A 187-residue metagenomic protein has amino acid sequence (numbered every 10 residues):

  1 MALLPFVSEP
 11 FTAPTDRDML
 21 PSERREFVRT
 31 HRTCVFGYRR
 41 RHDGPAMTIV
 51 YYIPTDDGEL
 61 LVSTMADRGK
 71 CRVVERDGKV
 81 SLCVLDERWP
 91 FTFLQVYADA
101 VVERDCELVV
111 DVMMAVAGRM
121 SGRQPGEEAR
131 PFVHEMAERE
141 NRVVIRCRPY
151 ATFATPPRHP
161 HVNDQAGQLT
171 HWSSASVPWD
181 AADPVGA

Functional and structural regions predicted by a protein language model:
M1-M19, T92-A187: Charged, gly/pro-rich active-site loop segments
R17-R29: Mobile-element integrase/transposase regions, centering on the N-terminal DNA-binding/Zn-coordinating module
R24, K70-V73, V109-V112, V116: Amphipathic alpha-helical interface surfaces
V28-R29, E75-R76, A137-E138: Alpha-helix boundary recognition
H31-A66, R72-V74, V80-L85, F93-V96: Short beta-strand segments
R32-T33, K79, S121, T152: Generic structural signal for secondary-structure transition and capping sites
M65-R68, D77-S81, G122-V133: Short acidic (Asp/Glu) patches
R68-K70, W89, H161-V162: Short, surface-exposed beta-strand-loop junctions and turns on beta-sheet-rich folds
